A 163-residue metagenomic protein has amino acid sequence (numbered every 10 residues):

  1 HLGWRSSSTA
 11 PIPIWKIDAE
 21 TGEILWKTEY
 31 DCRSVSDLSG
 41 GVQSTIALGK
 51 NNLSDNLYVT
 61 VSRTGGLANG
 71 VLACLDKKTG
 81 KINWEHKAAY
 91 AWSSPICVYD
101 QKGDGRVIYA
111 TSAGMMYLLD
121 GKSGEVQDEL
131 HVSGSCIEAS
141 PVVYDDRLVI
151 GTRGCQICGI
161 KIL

Functional and structural regions predicted by a protein language model:
H1-L163: Noncatalytic, solvent-exposed loop/strand surfaces of beta-propeller-type extracellular/periplasmic domains
